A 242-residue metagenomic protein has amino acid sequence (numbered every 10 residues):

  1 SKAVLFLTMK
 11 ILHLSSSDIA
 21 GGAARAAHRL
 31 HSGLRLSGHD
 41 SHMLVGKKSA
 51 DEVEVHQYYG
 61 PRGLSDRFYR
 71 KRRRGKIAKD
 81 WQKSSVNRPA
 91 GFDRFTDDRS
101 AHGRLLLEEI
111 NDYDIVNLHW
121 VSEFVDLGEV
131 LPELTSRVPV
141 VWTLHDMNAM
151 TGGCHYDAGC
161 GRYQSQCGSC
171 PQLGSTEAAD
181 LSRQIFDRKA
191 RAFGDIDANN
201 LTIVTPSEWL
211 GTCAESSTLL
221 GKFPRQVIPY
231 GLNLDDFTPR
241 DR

Functional and structural regions predicted by a protein language model:
S1-T8: Short, Lys/Arg-enriched N-terminal segments with co-localized hydrophobic residues within the first ~10-30 amino acids
M9-R242: Catalytic cores of nucleotide-sugar-dependent glycosyltransferases that transfer UDP/GDP/TDP-activated
